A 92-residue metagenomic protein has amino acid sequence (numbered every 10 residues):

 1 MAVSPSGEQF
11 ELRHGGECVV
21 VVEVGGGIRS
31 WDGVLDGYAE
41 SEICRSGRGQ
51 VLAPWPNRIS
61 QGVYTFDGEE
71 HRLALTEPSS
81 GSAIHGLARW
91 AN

Functional and structural regions predicted by a protein language model:
M1-N92: Surface-exposed acidic/polar loop and edge beta-strand patches at domain peripheries
